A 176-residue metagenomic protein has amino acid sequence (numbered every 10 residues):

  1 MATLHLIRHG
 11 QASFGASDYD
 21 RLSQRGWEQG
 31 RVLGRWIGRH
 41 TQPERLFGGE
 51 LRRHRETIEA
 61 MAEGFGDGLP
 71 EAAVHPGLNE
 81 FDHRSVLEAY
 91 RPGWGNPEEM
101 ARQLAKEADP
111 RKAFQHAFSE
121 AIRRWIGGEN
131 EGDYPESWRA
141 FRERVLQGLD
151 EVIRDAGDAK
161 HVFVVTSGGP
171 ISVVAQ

Functional and structural regions predicted by a protein language model:
M1-H5, E28, H116-I122, K160-V164: Short low-complexity stretches enriched in small and charged residues
A2-P76, P135-A140: Active-site-proximal alpha-helix that buttresses catalytic centers in soluble enzyme cores
G10-F14, F81-D82, P170: Feature marks short, surface-exposed loop/turn motifs that line or immediately flank catalytic pockets and channel
A16, T57-I58, R84, V174-Q176: Short glycine-/acidic-enriched loop or helix-start segments at secondary-structure transitions that form or flank
S17, E131, H161: Short, flexible active-site loop motifs that bind/organize anionic cofactors or intermediates
R45, E129, V162: Conserved short-loop catalytic and cofactor-binding motifs
R55, P135, R139-Q176: Active-site-adjacent alpha-helix immediately C-terminal to a catalytic or transition-state-stabilizing loop
D67-R144: Phosphate-handling substructures
